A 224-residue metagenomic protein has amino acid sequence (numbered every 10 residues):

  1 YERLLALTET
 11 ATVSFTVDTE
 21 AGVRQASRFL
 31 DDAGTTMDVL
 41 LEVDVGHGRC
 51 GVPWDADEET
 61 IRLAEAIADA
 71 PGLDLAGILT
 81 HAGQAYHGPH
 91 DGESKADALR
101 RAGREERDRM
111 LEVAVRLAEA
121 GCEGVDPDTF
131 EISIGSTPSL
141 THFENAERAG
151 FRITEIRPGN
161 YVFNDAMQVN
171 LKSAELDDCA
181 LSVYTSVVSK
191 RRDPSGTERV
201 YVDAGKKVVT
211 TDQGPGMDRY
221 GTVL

Functional and structural regions predicted by a protein language model:
Y1, G22, S139: Short acidic loop-to-helix transition motifs that present clustered carboxylates
Y1-L7: N-terminal active-site wall of soluble small-molecule enzyme domains
E9-A11, A33-M37: A short alpha->loop->secondary-structure connector
T10-S14, F130: Short active-site oxyanion
S14-R24, D57-R62: Glycine-rich anion/phosphate-binding loops
S27-D31, G46-G48: Active-site bordering "gate/hinge" segments that shape substrate access to catalytic or cofactor-binding pockets
D38, V45-E175: Active-site loop/helix belt of alpha/beta enzymes
R101, P138-L224: Active-site loop ensemble at the mouth of alpha/beta enzyme cores that anchors a bound cofactor
